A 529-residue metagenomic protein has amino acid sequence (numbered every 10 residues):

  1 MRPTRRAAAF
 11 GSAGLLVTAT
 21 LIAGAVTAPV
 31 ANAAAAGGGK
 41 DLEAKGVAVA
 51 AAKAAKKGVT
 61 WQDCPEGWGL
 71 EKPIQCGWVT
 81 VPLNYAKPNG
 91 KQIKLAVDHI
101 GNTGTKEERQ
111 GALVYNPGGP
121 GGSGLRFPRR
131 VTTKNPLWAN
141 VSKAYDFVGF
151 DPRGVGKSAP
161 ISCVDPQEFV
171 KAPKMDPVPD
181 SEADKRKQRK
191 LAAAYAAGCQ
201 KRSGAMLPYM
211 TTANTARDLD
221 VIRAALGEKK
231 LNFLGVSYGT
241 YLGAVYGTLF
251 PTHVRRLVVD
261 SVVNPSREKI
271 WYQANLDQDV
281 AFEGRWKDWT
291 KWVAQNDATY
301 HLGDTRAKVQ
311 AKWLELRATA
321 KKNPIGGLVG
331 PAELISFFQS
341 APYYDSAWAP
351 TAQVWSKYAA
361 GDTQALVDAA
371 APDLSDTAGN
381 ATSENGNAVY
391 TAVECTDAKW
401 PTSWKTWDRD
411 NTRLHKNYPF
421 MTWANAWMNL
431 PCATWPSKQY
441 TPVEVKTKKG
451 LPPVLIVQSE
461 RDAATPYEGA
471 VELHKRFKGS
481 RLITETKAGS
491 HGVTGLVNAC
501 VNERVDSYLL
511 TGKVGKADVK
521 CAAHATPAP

Functional and structural regions predicted by a protein language model:
M1-A34, V79, L219: Secretory targeting and sorting signals
L16, L21-G24, A33-A34, V47-V59 (+3 more regions): An N-terminal domain-start capping segment
A33-D41: Short, low-complexity, disordered segments immediately C-terminal to signal peptides in bacterial exported proteins
A34, E66-P82, A86-K87, I93-L95 (+3 more regions): Solvent-exposed, charged interface segments at domain starts and junctions
D41-E333, A392, A398-P529: Gly/Pro-rich cap/lid or specificity-loop segments adjacent to the active site
K291-E394: Alpha/beta-hydrolase-fold enzymes
